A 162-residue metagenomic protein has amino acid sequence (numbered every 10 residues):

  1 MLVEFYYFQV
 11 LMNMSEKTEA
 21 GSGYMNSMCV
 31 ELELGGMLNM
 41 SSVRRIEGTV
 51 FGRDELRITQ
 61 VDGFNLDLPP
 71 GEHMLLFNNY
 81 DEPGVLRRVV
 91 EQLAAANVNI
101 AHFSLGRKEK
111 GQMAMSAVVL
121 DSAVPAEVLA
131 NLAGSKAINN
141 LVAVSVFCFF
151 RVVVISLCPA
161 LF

Functional and structural regions predicted by a protein language model:
M1-F149, F162: A conserved regulatory-domain signal marking ACT and ACT-like small-molecule sensing domains and adjacent regulatory
